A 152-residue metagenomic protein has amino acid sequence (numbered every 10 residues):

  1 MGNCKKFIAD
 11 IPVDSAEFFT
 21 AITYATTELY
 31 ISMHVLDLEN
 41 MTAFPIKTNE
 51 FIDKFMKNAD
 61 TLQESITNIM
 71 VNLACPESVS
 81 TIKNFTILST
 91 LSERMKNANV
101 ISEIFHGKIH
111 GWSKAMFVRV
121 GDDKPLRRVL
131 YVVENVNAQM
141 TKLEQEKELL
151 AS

Functional and structural regions predicted by a protein language model:
M1-F7, A115-M140: Short loop/turn elements at sensory-signaling interfaces that couple input to output
N3, E17, A21, S65 (+4 more regions): Exposed alpha-helical structural elements
N3-K5, L36-N40, K108: Short, flexible beta-strand-to-coil junctions
I8-T20, M140-S152: Sensory-domain boundary/capping and coupling elements
A21-L73, G121: PAS-family sensory domain signal
E28-L29, M70-I82, L143-S152: A short, charged
L38, P76, V133: Residues immediately flanking
K57-L130: PAS-family sensory domains
